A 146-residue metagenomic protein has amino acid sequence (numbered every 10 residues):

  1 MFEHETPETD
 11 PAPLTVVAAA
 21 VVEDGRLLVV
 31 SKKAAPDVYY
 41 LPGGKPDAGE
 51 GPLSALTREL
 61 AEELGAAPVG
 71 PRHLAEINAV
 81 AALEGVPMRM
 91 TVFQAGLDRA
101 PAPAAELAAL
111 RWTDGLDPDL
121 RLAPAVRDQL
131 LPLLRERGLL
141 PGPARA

Functional and structural regions predicted by a protein language model:
F2-L27, K45: Conserved N-terminal beta-strand and adjoining loop/helix that marks the start of the Nudix/MutT-like hydrolase domain
D10, G43-G51, L83-E84, L107-A108 (+3 more regions): Residues at secondary-structure transition points
P11, A19-A20, S31, A82-G85 (+1 more regions): Short secondary-structure boundary/capping segments
T15, G65-A100: Active-site segment of metal-dependent pyrophosphate-handling enzymes, primarily the Nudix hydrolase catalytic core
V22-A66: Conserved Nudix-box catalytic region and its N-terminal flanking loop in Nudix hydrolases and closely related
V92-Q94, A102-R137: NUDIX/MutT-family hydrolases
